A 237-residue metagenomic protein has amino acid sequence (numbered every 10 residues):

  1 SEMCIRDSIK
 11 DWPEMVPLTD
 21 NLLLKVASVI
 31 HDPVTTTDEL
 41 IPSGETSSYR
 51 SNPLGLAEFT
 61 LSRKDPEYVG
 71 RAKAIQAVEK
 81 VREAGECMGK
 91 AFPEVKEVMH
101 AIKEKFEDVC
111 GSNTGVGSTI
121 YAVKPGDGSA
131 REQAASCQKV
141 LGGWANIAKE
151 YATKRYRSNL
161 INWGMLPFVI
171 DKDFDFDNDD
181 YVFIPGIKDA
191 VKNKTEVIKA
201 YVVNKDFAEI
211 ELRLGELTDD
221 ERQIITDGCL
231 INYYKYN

Functional and structural regions predicted by a protein language model:
S1-N237: Fe-S-dependent hydro-lyases/dehydratases of central metabolism
